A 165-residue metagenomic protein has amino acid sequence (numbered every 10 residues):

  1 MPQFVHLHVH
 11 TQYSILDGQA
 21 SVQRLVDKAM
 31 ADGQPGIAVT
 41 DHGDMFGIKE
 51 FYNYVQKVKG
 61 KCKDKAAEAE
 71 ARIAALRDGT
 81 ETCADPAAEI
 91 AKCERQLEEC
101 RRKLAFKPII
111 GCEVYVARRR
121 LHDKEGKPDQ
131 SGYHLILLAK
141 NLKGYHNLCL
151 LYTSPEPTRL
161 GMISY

Functional and structural regions predicted by a protein language model:
M1-S154, R159: Phosphodiester-processing cores and adjacent nucleic acid-binding clamps
I163-Y165: Hydrophobic alpha-helical segments, chiefly the membrane-spanning helices and signal/signal-anchor peptides
